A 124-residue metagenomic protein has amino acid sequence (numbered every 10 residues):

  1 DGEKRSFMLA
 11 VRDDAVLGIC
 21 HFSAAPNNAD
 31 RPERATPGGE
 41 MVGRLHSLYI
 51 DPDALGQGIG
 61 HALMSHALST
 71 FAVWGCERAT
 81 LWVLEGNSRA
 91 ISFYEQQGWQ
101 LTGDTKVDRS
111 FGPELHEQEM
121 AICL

Functional and structural regions predicted by a protein language model:
D1-D53, M64-H66, T70, W74 (+2 more regions): Acetyl-CoA-dependent GNAT
F7, G56, A90-I91: Internal amphipathic alpha-helical segments of the cytochrome P450 catalytic fold
G39-G43, E77-T80, L84-I91, E95-L124: C-terminal "cap" of GNAT-fold acetyltransferases
D51-D53, Q57, E85-G86: Active-site acidic-Proline motif in GNAT/NAT acetyltransferases
